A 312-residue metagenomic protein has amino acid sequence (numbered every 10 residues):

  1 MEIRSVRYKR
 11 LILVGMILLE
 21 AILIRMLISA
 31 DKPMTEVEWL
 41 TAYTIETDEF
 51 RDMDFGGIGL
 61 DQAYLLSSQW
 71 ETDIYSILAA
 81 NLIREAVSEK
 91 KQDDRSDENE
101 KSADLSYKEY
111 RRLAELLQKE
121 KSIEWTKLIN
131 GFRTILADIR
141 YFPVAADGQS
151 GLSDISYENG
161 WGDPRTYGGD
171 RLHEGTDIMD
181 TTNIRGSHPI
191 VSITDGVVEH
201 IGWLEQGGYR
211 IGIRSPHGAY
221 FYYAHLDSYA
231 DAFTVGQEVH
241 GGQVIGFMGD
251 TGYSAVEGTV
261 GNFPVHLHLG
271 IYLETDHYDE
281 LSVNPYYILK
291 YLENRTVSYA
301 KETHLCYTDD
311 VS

Functional and structural regions predicted by a protein language model:
E2-E115: Cationic-aromatic interfacial patches
W39, E46, A103-Y209, G241 (+1 more regions): Surface-exposed, glycine-biased beta-strand/turn segments
R171-N183, G212-A219, I271-L281: Small beta-barrel nucleic-acid-binding modules, principally OB-folds
T176-I178, G241, G246-M248, H266-Y272: Active-site scaffold segments
V191-A232, V256-V265: Zn2+-dependent peptidoglycan hydrolase active-site motif and core
G196-V198, G236-T251: A structural signal for short beta-strand/turn segments enriched in small hydrophobics and glycine
F233-V239, T275-D276: A short, structured loop/turn motif at beta-sheet edges
N262-S312: Acidic, glycine-rich catalytic/binding loops that coordinate metals and/or anionic ligands
